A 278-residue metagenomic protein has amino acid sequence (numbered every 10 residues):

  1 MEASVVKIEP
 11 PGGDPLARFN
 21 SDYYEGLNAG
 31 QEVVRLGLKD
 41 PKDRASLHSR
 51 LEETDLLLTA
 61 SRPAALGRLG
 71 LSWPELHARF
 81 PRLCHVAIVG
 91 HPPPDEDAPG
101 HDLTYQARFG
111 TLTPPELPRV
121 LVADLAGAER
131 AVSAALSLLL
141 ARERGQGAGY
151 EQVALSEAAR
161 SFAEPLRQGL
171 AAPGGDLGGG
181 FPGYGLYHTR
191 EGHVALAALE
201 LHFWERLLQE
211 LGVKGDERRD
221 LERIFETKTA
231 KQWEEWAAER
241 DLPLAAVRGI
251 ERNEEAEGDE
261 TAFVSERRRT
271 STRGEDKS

Functional and structural regions predicted by a protein language model:
E2, G30-Q31, T54, H101 (+1 more regions): Short, well-ordered alpha-helix to beta-strand connector turns
E2-V33: Glycine-rich phosphate-binding loop and adjoining beta1-alpha1-beta2 segment of Rossmann-like nucleotide-binding folds
S4-V5, L56-L57, D241-P243: Residue-level detector of anion-binding/catalytic polar loops
V6-I8, V34, L58, C84-V86 (+1 more regions): Hydrophobic/aromatic beta-strand patches that form the interior of the parallel beta-sheet core in alpha/beta enzyme
G12-G13, Y24, P94-R240, L244-R248 (+2 more regions): Acidic, glycine-rich segments within the central catalytic cores of soluble metabolic enzymes that bind/position
Y24-A78: A structured beta-alpha segment of the ubiquitous adenosine-cofactor-binding alpha/beta core
D40, T59-T113: N-terminal Rossmann-like NAD(P) cofactor-binding subdomain of oxidoreductases, focused on the glycine-rich
E257-S278: Flexible, small-/acidic-enriched active-site or ligand-binding loops
